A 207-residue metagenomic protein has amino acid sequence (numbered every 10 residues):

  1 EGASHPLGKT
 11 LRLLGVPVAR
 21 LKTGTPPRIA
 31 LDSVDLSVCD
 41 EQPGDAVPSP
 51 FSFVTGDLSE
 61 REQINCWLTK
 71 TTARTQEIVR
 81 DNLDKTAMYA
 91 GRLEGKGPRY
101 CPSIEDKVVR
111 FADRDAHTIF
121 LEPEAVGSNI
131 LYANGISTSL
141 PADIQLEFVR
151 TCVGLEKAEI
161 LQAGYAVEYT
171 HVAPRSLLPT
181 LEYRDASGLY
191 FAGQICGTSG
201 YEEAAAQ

Functional and structural regions predicted by a protein language model:
E1: Flavin (primarily FAD) binding-site architecture
S4, K9-L146: An anion/pyrophosphate-binding glycine-rich loop and adjacent beta-alpha core in soluble alpha-beta enzymes
P6, C196-Q207: A conserved FAD-binding loop/helix module that cradles the flavin
L11, F148, A204-Q207: Short strand-loop-helix active-site module centered on a catalytic nucleophile
R28-A30, S128-I130, V167-Y169, G197-G200: Flexible loop/turn segments at secondary-structure boundaries
S52-G56, R184, Y201, Q207: Long hydrophobic alpha-helices with heptad-repeat/coiled-coil character
F120, Y132-C196: A glycine-rich dinucleotide-binding beta-alpha-beta segment and adjacent secondary-structure elements that constitute
